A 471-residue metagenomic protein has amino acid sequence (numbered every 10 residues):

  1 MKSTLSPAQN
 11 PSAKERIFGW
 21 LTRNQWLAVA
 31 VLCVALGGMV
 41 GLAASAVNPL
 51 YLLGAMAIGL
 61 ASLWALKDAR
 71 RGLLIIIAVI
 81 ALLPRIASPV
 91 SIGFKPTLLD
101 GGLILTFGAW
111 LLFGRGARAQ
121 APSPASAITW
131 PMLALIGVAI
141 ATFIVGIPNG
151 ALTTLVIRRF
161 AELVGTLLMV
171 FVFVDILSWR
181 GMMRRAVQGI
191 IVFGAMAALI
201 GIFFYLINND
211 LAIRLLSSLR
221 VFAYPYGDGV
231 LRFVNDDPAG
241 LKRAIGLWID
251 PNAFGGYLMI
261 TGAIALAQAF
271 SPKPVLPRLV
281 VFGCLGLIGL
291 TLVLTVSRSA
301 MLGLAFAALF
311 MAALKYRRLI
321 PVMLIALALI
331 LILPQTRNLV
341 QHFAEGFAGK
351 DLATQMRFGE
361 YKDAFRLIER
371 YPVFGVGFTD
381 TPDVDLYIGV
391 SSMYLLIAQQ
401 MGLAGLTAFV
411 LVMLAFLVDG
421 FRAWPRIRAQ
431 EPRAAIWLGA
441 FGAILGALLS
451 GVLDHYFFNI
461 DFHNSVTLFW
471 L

Functional and structural regions predicted by a protein language model:
K2-A8, T22, A35-G38, I58-A61 (+6 more regions): Alpha-helical transmembrane segments of multi-pass inner-membrane proteins
K14-V31, K67-A69: N-terminal membrane topogenic signal
P49-L60, K95-L112, F160-L168, A253-G262 (+3 more regions): Membrane-embedded alpha-helical segments of multi-pass membrane proteins, especially the transmembrane helices
L60-A69, L82-L83, G108-Q120, V172-M182 (+5 more regions): Structural signal for the C-terminal ends of transmembrane alpha-helices and the immediately following loop
L63-L168, G446-A447: N-terminal hydrophobic segments of proteins, predominantly signal-anchor/transmembrane helices of inner/organellar
L105, I320, A326, G442-G451 (+1 more regions): Transmembrane alpha-helices of multi-pass inner-membrane enzymes
K242, T336-A404, R422-I427: Long extracytoplasmic/lumenal interhelical loops at the membrane interface of multi-pass membrane proteins
V280, C284-L287, F421-F457: Loop-to-helix entry and N-terminal half of a specific, functionally important transmembrane alpha helix in multi-pass
